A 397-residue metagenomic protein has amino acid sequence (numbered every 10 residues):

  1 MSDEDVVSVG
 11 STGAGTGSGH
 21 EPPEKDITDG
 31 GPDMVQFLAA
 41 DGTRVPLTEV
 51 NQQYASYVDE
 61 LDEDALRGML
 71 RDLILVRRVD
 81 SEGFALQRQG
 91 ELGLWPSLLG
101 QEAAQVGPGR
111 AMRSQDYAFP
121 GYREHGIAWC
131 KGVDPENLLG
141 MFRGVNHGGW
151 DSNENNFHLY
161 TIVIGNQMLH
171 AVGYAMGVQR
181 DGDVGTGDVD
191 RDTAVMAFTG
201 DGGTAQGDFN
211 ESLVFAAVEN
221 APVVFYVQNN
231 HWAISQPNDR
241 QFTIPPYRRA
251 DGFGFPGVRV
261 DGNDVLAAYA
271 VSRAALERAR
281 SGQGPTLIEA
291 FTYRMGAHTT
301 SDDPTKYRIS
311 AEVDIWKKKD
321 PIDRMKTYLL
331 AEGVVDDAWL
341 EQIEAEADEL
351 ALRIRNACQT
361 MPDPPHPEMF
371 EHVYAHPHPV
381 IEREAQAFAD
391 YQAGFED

Functional and structural regions predicted by a protein language model:
S2-R123, E396-D397: N-terminal amphipathic, basic-rich helices that act as targeting or association modules
F37, W150, Y307, M369: Short clusters of hydrophobic/aromatic residues that line enzyme substrate/ligand-binding pockets
L73-L75, T292-G296, P379: Core structural elements
R78-S81, A85-A221, P237-G254: Cofactor-binding active-site loop characterized by glycine-rich and histidine/acidic residues
V79-G83, Y117, G148, S281-P285 (+3 more regions): Intrinsically disordered or highly flexible coil/loop and linker segments, enriched in small and charged/polar residues
L98, E344, D363: Conserved phosphate/pyrophosphate-binding and hydrolysis machinery centered on Walker-type P-loop NTPases, extending
G165-T360: Glycine-rich ThDP/TPP pyrophosphate-binding loop and its adjacent helix/strand module within ThDP-dependent enzymes
R353, Q359-D397: C-terminal intrinsically disordered, low-complexity extensions immediately downstream of enzyme catalytic cores
